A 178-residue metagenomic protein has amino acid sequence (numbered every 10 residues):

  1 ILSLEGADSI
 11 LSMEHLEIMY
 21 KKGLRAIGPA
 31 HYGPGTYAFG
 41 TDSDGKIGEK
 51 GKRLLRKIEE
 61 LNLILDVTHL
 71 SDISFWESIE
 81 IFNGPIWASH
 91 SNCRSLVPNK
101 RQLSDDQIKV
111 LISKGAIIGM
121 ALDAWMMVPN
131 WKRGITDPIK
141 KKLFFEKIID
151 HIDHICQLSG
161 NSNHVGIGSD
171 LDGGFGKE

Functional and structural regions predicted by a protein language model:
I1-A26: Mid-domain alpha/beta scaffold segments of enzyme catalytic cores
I1-S3, R25-A30, I64-D66, P85-S89 (+2 more regions): Structural recognition of the beta-strand scaffold that forms the well-ordered cores of secreted hydrolase catalytic
L2-A7, S43-G45, R94-V97, P138-L143: The substrate-binding groove and active-site-proximal loops of carbohydrate-active enzymes, especially glycoside
S3-A7, Y32-P34, L63, T68-F75 (+3 more regions): Active-site beta-loop-alpha junctions enriched in small/polar residues
M13-K21, D42-W87, K100-A116, E146-N163: Histidine/acidic residue-rich metal-binding segments in metalloenzymes
A30, P34-E49, P85, G134-T136: Active-site gating loops and adjacent loop-to-helix segments of metal-dependent hydrolytic enzymes
R101, A121-M126, W131-C156, D172: Active-site capping/gating regions of soluble enzymes
A121-L122, G160-E178: Short acidic/histidine-rich active-site segments
